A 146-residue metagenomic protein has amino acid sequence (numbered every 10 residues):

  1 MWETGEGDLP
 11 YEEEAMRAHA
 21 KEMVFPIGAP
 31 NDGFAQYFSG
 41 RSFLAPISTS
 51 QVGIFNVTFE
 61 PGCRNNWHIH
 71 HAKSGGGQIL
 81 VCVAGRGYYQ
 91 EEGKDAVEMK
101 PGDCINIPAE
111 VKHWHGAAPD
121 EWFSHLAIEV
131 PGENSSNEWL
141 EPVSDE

Functional and structural regions predicted by a protein language model:
W2-F55, N66, S136-E146: A short, N-terminal "cap"/entry segment at the start of jelly-roll beta-barrel domains of the cupin/DSBH fold
L44-A45, Y89, H125: Short hydrophobic/aromatic-rich beta-strand segments that constitute the beta-sheet cores of beta-sandwich/beta-barrel
F55-K73: Conserved short histidine dyad/triad with adjacent acidic residue
N56, I69, V83, E91-G93 (+2 more regions): Residue-level recognition of conserved beta-strand positions in structured domain cores
R64, S74-P101: A short beta-strand-loop-beta hairpin characteristic of the jelly-roll/cupin
D95, A109-S136: Ligand-binding loop in jelly-roll beta-barrel domains
